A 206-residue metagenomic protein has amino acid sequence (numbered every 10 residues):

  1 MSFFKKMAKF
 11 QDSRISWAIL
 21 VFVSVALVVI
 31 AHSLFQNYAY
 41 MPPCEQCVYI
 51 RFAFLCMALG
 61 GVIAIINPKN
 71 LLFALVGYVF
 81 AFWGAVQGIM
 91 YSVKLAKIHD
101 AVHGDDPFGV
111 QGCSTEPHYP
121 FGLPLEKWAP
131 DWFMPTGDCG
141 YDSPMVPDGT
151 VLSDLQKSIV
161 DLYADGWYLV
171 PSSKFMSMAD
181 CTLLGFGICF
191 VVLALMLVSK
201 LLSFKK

Functional and structural regions predicted by a protein language model:
M1-E45, F54-L55, N70-K206: Secretory/periplasmic and organellar redox-cofactor proteins
Y49-L59: Core segments of alpha-helical transmembrane spans in multipass integral membrane proteins
M57-P68: Canonical alpha-helical transmembrane segments
